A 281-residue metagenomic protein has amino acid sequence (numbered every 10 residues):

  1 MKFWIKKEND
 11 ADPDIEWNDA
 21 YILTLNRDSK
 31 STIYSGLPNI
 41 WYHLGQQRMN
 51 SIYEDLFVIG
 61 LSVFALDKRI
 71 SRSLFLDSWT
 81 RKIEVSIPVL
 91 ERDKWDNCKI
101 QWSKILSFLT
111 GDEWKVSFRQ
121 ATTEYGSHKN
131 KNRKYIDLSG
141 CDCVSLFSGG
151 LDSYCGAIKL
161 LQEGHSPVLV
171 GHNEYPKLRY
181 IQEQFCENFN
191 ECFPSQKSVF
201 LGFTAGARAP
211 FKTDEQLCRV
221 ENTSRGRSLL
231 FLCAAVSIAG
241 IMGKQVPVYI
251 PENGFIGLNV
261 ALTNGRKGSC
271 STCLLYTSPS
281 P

Functional and structural regions predicted by a protein language model:
M1-C143, A157-I181, F185-K197, G202-T204: RNA-binding accessory domains that recognize and position tRNA/RNA substrates
N50, L274-L275: Alpha-helix initiation/capping motif
C141-D142, A209-A261, K267-C273: Conserved adenosine/adenylate-binding substructure
F147-S148: Catalytic nucleophile serine of serine hydrolases, specifically the conserved "nucleophile elbow" pentapeptide
D152: Hydrophobic/small residue at the entry helix of a nucleotide-binding pocket
F203, R266-K267: Bulky hydrophobic/aromatic packing residues
Y276-P281: Conserved small/polar residues in nucleotide/adenosyl-binding loops
